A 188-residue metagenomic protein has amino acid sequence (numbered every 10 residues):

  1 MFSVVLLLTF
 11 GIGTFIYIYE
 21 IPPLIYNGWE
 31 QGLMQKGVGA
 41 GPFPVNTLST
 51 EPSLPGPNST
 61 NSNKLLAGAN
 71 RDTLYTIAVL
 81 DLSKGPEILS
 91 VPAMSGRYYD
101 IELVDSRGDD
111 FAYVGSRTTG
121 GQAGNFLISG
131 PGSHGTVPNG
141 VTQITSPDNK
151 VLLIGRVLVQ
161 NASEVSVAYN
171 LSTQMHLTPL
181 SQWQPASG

Functional and structural regions predicted by a protein language model:
M1-G188: A compositional/structural signature for long, glycine/proline-rich flexible linkers and loops on extracytoplasmic
